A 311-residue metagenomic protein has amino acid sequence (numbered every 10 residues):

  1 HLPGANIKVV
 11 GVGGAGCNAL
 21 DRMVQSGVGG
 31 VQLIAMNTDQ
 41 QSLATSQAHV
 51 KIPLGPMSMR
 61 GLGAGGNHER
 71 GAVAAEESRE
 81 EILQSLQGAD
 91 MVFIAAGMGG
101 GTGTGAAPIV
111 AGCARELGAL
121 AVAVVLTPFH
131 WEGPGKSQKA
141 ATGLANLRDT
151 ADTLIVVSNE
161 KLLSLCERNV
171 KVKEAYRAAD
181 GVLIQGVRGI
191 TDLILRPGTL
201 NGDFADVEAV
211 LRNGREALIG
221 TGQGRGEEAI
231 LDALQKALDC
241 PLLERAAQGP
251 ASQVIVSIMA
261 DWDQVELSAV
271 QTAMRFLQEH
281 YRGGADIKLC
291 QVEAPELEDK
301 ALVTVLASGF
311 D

Functional and structural regions predicted by a protein language model:
H1-D311: Tubulin/FtsZ superfamily GTPase core signature
